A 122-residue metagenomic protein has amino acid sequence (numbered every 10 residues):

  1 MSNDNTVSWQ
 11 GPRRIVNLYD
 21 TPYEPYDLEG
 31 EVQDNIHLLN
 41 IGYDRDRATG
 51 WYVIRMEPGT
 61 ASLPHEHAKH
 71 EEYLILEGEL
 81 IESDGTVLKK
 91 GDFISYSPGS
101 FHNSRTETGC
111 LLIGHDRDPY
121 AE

Functional and structural regions predicted by a protein language model:
M1-R47: A short, N-terminal "cap"/entry segment at the start of jelly-roll beta-barrel domains of the cupin/DSBH fold
D34, P98-E122: Ligand-binding loop in jelly-roll beta-barrel domains
H37-H67, S97-F101: Conserved short histidine dyad/triad with adjacent acidic residue
T49-V53, Y73, C110-L111: Structural motif
P58, H67-S83: Glycine- and acidic-residue-biased ligand/ion/polar-headgroup-sensing regions
E66-A68, T86-V87, T106-T108: Short glycine/proline-enriched turns and hinge-like loops at secondary-structure junctions
E82-H102: Short acidic-glycine-tyrosine-enriched beta hairpin
